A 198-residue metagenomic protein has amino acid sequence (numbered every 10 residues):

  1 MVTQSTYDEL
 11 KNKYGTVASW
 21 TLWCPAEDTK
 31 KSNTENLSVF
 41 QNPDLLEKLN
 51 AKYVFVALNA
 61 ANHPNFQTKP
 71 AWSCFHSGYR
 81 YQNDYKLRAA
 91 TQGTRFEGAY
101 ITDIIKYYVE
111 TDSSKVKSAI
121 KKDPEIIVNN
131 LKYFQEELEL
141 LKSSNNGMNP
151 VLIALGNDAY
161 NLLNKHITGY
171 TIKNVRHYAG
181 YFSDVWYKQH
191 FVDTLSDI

Functional and structural regions predicted by a protein language model:
V2-P150, H166: A polyanion-binding, active-site-adjacent surface
D158-Y160: Alpha-helix capping/helix-boundary segments
L163-G169: Short, aromatic/basic amphipathic alpha-helical patches
G169-I198: Short, flexible loop segments at boundaries between secondary-structure elements
